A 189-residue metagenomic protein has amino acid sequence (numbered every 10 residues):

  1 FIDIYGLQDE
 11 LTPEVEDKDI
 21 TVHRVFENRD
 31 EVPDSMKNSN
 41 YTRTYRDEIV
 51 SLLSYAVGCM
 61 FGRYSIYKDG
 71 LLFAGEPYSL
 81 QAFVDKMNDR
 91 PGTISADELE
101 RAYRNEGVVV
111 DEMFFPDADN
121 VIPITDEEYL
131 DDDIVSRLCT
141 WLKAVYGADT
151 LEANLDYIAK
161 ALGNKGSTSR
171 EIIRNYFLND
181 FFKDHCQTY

Functional and structural regions predicted by a protein language model:
I2, E10-Y189: Terminal accessory regions of large proteins
